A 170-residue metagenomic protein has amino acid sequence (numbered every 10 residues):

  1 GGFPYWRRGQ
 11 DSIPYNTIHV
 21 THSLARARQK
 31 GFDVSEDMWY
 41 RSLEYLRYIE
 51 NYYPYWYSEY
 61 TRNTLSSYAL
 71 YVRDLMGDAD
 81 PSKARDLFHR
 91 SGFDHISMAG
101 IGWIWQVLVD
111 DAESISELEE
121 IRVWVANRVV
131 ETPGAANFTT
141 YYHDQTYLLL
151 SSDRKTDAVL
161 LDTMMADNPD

Functional and structural regions predicted by a protein language model:
G1-D170: Large, well-folded core regions of big proteins
